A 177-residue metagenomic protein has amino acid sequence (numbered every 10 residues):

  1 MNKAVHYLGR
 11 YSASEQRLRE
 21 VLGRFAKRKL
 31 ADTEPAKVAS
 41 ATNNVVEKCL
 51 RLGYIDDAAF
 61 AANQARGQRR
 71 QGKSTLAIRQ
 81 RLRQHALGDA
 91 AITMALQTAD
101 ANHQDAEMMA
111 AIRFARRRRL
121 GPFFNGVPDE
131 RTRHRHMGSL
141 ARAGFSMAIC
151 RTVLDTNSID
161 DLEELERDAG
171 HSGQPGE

Functional and structural regions predicted by a protein language model:
M1-E177: An alpha-helical, amphipathic repeat domain used for nucleic-acid recognition, typified by the mTERF helical solenoid
